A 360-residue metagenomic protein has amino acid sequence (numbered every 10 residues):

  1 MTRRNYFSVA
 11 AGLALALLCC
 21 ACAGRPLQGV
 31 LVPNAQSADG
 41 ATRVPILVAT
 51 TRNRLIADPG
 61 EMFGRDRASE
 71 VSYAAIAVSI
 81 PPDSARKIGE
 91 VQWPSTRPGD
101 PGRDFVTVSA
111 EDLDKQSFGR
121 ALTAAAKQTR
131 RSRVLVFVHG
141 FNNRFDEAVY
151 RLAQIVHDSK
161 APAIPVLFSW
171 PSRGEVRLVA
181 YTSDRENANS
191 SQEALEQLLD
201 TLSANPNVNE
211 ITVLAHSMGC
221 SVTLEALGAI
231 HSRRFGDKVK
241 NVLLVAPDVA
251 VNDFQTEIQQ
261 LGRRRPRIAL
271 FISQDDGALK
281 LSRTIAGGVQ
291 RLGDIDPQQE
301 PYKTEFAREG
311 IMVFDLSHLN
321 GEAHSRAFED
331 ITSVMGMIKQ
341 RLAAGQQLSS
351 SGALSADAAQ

Functional and structural regions predicted by a protein language model:
T2-A11: Bacterial N-terminal signal peptides that target proteins for export
L18-A21: C-terminal motif of bacterial Sec signal peptides marking the signal peptidase cleavage site
A23, L27-D112, G119-T129, V149 (+5 more regions): Lipolytic serine-hydrolase domain surface
K127, G140-N143, L214: Amphipathic, coiled-coil-like alpha-helical scaffolding segments used for oligomerization/assembly
R133: Alpha/beta-hydrolase fold active-site loops
V136-G140, A246: The conserved beta1-alpha1 loop
R144-A148: Short substrate-entry loop that stabilizes the transition state in hydrolases
L195, A215, G219, T223: Gly/Ala-rich beta-loop-alpha elbow adjacent to hydrolase catalytic centers
